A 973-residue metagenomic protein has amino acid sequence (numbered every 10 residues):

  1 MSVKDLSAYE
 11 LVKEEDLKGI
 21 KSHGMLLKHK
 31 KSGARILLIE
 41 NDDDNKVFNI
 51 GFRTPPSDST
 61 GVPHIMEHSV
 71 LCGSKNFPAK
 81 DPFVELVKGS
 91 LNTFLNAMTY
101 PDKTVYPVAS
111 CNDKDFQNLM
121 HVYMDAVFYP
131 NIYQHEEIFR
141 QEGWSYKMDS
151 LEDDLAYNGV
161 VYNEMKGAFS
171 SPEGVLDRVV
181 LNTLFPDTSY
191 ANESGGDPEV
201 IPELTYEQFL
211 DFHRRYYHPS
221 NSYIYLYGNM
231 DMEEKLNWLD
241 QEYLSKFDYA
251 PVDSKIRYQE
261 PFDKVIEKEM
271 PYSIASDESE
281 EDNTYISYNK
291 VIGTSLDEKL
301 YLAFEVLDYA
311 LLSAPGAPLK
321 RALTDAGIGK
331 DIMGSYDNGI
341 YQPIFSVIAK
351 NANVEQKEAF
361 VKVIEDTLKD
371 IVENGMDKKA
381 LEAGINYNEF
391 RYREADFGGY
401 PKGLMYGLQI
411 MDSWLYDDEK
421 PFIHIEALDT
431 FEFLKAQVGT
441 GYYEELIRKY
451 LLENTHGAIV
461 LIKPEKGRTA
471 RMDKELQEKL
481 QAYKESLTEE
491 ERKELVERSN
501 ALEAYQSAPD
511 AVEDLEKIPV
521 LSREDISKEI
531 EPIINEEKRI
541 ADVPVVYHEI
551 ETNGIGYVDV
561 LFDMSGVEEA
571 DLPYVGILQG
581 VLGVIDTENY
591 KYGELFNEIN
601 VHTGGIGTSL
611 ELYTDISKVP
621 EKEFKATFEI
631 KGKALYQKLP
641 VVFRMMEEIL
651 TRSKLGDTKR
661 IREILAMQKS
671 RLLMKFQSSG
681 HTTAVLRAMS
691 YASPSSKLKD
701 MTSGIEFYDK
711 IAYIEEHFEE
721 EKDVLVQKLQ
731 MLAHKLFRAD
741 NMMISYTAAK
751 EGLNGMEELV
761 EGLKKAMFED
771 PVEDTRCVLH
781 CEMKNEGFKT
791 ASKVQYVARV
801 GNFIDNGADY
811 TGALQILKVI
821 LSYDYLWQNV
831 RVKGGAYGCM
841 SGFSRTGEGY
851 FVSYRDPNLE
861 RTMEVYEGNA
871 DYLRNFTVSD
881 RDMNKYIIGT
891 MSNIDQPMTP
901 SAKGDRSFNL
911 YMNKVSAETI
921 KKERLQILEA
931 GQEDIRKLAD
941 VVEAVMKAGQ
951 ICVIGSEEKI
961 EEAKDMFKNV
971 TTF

Functional and structural regions predicted by a protein language model:
M1-V47: Non-catalytic terminal extensions that flank enzyme cores
E40-D42, N49-G51, Y162, K166-S171 (+10 more regions): His/Glu-based metal-binding/catalytic segments typifying zinc-dependent metallopeptidases
N45-P55, D81-Y129, E136-K147, G174-E199 (+11 more regions): M16 family metallopeptidases and their MPP-like homologs
V62, M66-V70, L578: Active-site His/Glu-centered metal-binding helix of metallohydrolases
F94, L210-R214, S273-S276, L319 (+12 more regions): Generic recognition of flexible, low-complexity loop/linker segments
K147-N221, Y225-Y243, F247-A275, E280-D282 (+1 more regions): Hydrophobic, small-residue-rich alpha-helical packing segments that form membrane-like cores
N158, L210-E242, G704, L725-V760 (+1 more regions): Non-catalytic, conformational "gating/processing" segments within enzyme and secreted inhibitor domains
V438-K479: Extended, domain-scale alpha-helical bundle/helix-rich regions
